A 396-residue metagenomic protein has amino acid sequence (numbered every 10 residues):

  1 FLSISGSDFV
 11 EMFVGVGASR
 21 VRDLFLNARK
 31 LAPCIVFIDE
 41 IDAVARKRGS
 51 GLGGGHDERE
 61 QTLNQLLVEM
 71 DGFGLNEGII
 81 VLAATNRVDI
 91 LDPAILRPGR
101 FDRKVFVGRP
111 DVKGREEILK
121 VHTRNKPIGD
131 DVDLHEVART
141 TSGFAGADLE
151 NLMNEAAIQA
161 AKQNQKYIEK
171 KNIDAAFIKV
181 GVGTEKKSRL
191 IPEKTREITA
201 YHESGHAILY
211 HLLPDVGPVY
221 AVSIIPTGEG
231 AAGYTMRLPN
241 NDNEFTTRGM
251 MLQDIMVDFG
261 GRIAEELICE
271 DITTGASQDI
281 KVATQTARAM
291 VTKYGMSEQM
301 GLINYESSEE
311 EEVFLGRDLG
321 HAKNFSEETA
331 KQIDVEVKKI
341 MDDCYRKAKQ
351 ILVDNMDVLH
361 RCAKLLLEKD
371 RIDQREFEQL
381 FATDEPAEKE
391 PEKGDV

Functional and structural regions predicted by a protein language model:
F1-A138, F144, A156: Walker A/P-loop NTP-binding motif of AAA+ ATPase domains
G6, L134, G146, E169-K170 (+3 more regions): Structural motif detector for alpha-helix initiation sites
L24, E69, L91-P93, T195 (+2 more regions): Short beta-alpha junctions and helix-cap segments that line functional grooves
L26, N64, L82, K113 (+7 more regions): A broad detector of short, well-ordered amphipathic alpha-helices that serve as recognition/interaction surfaces
I35, G74, I80, P93-A94 (+7 more regions): Conserved C-terminal "switch" segment of AAA+ ATPases
S188-I198: Short pre-active-site segment immediately N-terminal to the catalytic Zn-binding motif
R196-A200, A207-V396: Soluble catalytic regions of large protease machineries
